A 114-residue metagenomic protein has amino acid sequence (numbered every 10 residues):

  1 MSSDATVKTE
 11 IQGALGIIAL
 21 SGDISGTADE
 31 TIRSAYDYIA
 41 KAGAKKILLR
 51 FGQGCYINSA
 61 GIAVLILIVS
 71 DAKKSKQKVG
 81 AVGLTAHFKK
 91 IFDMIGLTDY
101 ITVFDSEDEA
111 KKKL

Functional and structural regions predicted by a protein language model:
M1-A19: Short beta-strand/loop segment at the start of cytosolic alpha/beta domains
G13, G52, D108: Conserved catalytic submotifs in the C-terminal HATPase_c
I24-Y100: Amphipathic alpha-helical interaction surfaces in cytosolic regulatory modules
A86, D108-E109: Acidic phosphotransfer microenvironment of two-component signaling modules
T102-S106: Short acidic-hydrophobic, aromatic-tinged amphipathic segments that line or gate anion-handling sites
